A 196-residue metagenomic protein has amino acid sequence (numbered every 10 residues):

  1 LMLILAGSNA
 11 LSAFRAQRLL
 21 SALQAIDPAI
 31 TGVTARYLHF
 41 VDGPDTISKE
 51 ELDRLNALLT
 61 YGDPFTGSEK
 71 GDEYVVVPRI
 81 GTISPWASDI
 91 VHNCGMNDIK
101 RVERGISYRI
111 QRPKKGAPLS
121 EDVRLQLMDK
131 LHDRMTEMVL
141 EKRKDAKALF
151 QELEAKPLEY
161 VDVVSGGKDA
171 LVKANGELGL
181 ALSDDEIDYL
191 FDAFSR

Functional and structural regions predicted by a protein language model:
L1-R196: Core nucleic-acid recognition elements
